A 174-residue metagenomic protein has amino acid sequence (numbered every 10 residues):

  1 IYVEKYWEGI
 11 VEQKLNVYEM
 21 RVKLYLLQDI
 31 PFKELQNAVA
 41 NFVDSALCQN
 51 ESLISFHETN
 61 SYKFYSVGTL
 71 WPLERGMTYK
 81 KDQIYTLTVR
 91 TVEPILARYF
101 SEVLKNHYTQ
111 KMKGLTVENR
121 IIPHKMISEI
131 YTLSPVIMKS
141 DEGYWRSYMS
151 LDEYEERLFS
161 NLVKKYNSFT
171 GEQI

Functional and structural regions predicted by a protein language model:
Y2-I174: RNA-interacting cores
